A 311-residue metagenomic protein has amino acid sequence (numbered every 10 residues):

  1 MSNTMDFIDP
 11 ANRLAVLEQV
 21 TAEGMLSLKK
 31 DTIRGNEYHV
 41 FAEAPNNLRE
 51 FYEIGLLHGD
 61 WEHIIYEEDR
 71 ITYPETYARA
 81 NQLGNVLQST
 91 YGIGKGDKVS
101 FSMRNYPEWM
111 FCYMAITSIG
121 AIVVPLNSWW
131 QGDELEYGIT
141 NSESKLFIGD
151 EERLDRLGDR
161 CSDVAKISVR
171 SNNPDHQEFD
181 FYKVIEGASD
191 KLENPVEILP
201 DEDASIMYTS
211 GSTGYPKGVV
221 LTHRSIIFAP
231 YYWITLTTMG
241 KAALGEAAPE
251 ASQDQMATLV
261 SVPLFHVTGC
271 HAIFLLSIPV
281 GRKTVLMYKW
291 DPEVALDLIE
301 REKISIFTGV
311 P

Functional and structural regions predicted by a protein language model:
N3-A22, A42-H63, A78, Q82: A short N-terminal helical cap/helix-turn-helix that marks the beginning of AMP-binding/adenylate-forming
L26-R34, R49-T72: AMP-dependent adenylate-forming
V40-A44, D60-G94, S100-Y106, M110-M114 (+1 more regions): Conserved AMP-binding/adenylate-forming core of the ANL superfamily
T72-P74, A204-Y232: Conserved AMP-binding A3 loop
R104, G149-G158, S171, V262 (+2 more regions): Adenylate-forming
E152-P200, Y215, I227: ANL superfamily adenylate-forming
S189-Y208, Y215, A248-A257: Conserved pre-ATP/AMP-binding loop-to-beta segment of ANL
I227-A257, F265-I306: Conserved AMP-binding/adenylation subdomain of ANL enzymes
